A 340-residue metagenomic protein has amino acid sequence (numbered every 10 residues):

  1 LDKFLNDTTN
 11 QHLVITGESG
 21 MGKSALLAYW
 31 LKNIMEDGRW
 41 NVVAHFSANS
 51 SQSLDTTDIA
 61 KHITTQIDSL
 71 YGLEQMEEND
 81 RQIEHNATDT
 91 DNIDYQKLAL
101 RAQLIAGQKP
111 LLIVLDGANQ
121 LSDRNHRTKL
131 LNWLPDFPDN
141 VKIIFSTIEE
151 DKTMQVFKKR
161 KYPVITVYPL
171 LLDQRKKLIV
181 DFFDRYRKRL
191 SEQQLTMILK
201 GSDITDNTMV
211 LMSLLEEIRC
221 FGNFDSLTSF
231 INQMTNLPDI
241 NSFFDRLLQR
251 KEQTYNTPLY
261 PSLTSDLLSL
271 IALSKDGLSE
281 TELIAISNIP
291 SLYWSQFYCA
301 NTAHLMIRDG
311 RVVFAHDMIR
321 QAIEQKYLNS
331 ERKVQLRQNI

Functional and structural regions predicted by a protein language model:
N10-A28: Walker A/P-loop nucleotide-binding motif
L26-P110, A118, D123-R124, L268: Post-nucleotide-binding-loop coupling segment downstream of the phosphate-binding loop, primarily in RecA-like P-loop
A28, D245-Q325: C-terminal boundary/linker of central alpha/beta nucleotide-binding cores
E78-H85, N232-N241, R311, R320-I340: A eukaryote-biased feature capturing mid-to-C-terminal, repeat/solenoid-rich segments of large proteins, strongly
P110-S146, L292-Q296: Conserved Walker B catalytic segment
E149-P163: Short regulatory helix/loop adjacent to the ATP-binding pocket of P-loop NTPases
T166-L195, L237-E252, K326: Conserved small helical "lid"/interfacial subdomain of P-loop NTPases
S202-I218, S265, S279: The conserved phosphate-sensing helix
